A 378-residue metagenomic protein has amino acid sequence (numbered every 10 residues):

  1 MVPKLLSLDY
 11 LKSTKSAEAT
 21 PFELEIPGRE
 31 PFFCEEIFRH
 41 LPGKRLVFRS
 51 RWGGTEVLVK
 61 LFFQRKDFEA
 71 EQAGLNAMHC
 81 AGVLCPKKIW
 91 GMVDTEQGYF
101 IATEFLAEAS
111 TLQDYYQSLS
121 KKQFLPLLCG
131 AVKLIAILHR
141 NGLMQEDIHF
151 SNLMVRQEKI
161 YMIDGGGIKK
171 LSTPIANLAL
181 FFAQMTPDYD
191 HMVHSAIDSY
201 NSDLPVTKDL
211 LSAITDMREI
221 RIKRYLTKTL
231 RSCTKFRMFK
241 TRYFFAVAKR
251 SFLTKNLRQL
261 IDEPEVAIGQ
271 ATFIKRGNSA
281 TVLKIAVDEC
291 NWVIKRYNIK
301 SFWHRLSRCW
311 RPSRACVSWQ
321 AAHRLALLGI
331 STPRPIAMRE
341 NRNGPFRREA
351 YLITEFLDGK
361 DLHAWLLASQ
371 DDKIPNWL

Functional and structural regions predicted by a protein language model:
M1-E36, L210-A271: Juxta-kinase regulatory segment immediately upstream of eukaryotic protein kinase catalytic domains
A19-T111, G130-N141, Q145, S251-A364: Conserved ATP-binding subdomain of kinase catalytic cores across diverse folds
S110-T111, G167-K170, E219, K223-T229 (+1 more regions): Active-site catalytic-loop/activation-segment of kinase and kinase-like phosphoryl-transfer enzymes
T111-S120, L362-D372: AlphaC helix of the protein kinase catalytic domain
Q117-S118, D164, A176-L178, K300-H304 (+1 more regions): Short glycine/proline- and charge-enriched loop/turn segments that cap or connect secondary-structure elements
Q123-L134, N376-L378: Conserved alphaE helix
I148-V155: Hydrophobic residue at the +6 position relative to the catalytic HRD Asp in the kinase catalytic loop
Y161-Y225, W377: C-lobe/activation-segment region of protein kinase-like
